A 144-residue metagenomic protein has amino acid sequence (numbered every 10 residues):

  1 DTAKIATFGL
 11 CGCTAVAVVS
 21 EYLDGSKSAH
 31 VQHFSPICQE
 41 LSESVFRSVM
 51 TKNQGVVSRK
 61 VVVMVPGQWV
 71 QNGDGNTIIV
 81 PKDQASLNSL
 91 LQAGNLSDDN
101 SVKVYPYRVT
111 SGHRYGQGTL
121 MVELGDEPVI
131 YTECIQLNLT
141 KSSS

Functional and structural regions predicted by a protein language model:
D1-S144: Active-site microenvironment for binding and transforming phosphate-containing groups
